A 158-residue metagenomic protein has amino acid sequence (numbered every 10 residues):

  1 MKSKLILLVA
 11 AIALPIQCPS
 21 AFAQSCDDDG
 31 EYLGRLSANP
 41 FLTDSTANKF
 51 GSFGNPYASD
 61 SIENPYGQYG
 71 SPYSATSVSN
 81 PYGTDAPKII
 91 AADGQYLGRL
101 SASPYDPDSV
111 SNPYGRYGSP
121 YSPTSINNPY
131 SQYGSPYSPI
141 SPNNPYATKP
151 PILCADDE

Functional and structural regions predicted by a protein language model:
M1-L7: Bacterial N-terminal signal peptides that target proteins for export
I12-S20: C-terminal segment of classical bacterial N-terminal signal peptides
S20-E158: Repetitive, compositionally biased segments used for assembly/scaffolding
